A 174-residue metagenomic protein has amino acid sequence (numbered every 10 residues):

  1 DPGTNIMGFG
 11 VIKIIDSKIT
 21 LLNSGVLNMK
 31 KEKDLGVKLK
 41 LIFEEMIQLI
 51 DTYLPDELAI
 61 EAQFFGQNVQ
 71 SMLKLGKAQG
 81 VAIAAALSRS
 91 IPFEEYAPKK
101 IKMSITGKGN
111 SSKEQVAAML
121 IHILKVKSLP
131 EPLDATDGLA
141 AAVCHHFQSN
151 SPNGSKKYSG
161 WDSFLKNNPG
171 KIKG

Functional and structural regions predicted by a protein language model:
P2-G174: Phosphate- and other anionic-substrate recognition elements at nucleic-acid/protein interfaces
